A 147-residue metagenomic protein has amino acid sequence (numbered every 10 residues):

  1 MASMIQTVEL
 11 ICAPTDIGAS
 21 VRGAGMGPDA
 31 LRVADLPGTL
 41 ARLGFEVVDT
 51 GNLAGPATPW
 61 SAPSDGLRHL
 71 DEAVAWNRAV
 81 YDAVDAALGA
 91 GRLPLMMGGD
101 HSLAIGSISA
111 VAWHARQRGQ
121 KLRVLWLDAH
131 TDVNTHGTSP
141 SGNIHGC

Functional and structural regions predicted by a protein language model:
A2-C147: Conserved alpha-helical scaffold segments that buttress catalytic/binding sites
